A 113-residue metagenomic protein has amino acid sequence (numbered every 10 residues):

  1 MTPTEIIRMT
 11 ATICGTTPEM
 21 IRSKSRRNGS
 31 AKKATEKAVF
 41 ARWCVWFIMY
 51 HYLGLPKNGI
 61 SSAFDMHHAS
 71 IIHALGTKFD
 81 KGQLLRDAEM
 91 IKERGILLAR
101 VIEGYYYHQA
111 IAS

Functional and structural regions predicted by a protein language model:
M1-C14, Y105-S113: General nucleic-acid-binding
T12-R42: Short, Lys/Arg-enriched anionic-surface-contact patches
A38-L55: Short, amphipathic alpha-helical "recognition" segments used to contact nucleic acids or chromatin
Y50, L75-G76, G82: DNA major-groove recognition helix of helix-turn-helix
N58-D65: Short alpha-helical "recognition helix" segments of helix-turn-helix
H67-I72: Helix-turn-helix DNA-binding helix
K81-Y107, A112-S113: Short Lys/Arg-enriched helix C-cap and helix-to-coil transition segments that create basic nucleic-acid-contact patches
